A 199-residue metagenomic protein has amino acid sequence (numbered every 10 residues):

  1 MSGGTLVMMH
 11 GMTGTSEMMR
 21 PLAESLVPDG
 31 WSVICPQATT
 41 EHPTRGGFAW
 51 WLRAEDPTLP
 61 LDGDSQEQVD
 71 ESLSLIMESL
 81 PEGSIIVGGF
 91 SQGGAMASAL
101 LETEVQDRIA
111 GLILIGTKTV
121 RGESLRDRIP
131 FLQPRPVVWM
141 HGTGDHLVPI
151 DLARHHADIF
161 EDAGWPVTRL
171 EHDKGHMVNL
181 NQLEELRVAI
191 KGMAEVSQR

Functional and structural regions predicted by a protein language model:
G3-E82: Serine-hydrolase catalytic machinery in alpha/beta-hydrolase-like enzymes
G11-G14, K118, T143: Active-site glycine-rich loops that stabilize anionic/oxyanionic intermediates across multiple enzyme folds
V87-G89, I115: Short beta-strand immediately N-terminal to the catalytic nucleophile in serine-hydrolase-like folds
G89-G93, A97: Gly/Ala-rich beta-loop-alpha elbow adjacent to hydrolase catalytic centers
D107-T119: A conserved short beta-strand
W139-H141, D145: Short beta-strand/loop motif that positions the catalytic acidic residue of the alpha/beta-hydrolase fold
D151-A157, E161-R199: C-terminal catalytic histidine-bearing segment of alpha/beta-hydrolase fold enzymes
